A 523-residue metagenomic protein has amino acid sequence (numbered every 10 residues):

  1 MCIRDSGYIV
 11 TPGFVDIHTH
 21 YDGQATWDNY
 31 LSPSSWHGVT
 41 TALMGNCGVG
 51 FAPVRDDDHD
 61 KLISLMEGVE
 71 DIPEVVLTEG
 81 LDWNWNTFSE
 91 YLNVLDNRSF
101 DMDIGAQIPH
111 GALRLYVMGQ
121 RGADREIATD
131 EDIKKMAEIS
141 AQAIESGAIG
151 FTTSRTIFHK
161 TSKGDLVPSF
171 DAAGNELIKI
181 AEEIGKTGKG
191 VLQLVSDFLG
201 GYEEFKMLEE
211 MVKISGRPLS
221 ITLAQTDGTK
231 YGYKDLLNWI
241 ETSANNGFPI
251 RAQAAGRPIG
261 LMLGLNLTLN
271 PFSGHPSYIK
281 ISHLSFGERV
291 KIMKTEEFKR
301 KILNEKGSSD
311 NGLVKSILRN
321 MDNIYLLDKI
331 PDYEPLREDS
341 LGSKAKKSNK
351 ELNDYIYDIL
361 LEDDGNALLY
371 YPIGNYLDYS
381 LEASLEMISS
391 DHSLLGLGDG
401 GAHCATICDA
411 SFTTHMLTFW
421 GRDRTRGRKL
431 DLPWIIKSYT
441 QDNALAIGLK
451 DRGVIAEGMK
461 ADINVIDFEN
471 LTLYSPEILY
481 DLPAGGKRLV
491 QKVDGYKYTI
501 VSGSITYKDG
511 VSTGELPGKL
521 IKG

Functional and structural regions predicted by a protein language model:
M1-S6: Conserved small/polar residues in nucleotide/adenosyl-binding loops
G7, H18, G38, I104 (+9 more regions): Divalent metal-coordination and catalytic microenvironments
I9-L31: Di-metal (Zn2+ and/or Mg2+/Mn2+) metal-binding site signature of metallo-dependent hydrolases with the MBL/beta-CASP
W27-G150: Divalent-metal coordination cores built from histidine and acidic residues
Y91-L95, D101, Q107-V117, D124-D130 (+3 more regions): Active-site neighborhoods of metal-dependent hydrolases
L369-D378, S384, D431-W434, A444-I478: Acidic, glycine-enriched loop/beta-strand segments at the rims of small-molecule binding/catalytic pockets
E382-S393, A410-F412, V465-V511, E515-P517: C-terminal cap of metal-dependent C-N hydrolases
